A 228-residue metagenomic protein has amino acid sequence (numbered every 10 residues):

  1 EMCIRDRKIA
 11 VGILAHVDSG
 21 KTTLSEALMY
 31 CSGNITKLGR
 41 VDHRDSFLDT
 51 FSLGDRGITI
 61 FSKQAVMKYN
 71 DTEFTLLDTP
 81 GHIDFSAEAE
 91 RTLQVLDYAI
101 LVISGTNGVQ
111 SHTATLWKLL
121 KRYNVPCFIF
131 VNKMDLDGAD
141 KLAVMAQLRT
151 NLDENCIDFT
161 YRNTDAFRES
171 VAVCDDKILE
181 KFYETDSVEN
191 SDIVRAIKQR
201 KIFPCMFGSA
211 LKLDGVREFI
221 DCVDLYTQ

Functional and structural regions predicted by a protein language model:
E1-M2: Positively charged, low-complexity/disordered segments
R5-S19, K37-L38, G105-Q228: P-loop NTPase catalytic nucleotide-binding module
R5-V95, A99-I103, V109, Q147-L152 (+2 more regions): P-loop NTPase switch module centered on the Walker A-proximal segment
